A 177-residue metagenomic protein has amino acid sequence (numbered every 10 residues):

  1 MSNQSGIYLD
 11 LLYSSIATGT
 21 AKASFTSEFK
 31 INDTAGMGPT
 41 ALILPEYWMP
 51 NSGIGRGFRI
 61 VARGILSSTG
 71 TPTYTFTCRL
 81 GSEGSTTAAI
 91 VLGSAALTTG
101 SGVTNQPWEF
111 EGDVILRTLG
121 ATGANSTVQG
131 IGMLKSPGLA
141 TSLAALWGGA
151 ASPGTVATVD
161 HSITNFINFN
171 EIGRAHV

Functional and structural regions predicted by a protein language model:
S2-H176: Surface-exposed molecular-recognition determinants
